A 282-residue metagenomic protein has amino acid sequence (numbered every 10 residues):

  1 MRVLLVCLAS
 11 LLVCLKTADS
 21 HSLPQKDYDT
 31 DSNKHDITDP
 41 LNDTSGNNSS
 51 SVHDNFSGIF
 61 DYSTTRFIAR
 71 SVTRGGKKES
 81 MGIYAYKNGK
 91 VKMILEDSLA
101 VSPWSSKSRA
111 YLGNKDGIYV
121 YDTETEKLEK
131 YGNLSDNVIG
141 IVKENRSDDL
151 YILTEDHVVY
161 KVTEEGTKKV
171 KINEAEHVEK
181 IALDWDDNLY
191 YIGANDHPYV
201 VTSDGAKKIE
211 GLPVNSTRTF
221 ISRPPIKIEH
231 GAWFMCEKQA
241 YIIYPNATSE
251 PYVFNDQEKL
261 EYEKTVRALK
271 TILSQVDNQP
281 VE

Functional and structural regions predicted by a protein language model:
M1-H53, Y262-E282: Sequence/structural signature of beta-propeller modules and their immediately flanking N-terminal secretory/stalk
D43-S49, K87-L95, E126-N133, E165-I172 (+2 more regions): A short beta-strand motif characteristic of beta-propeller blades
S50-S80: N-terminal, post-signal-peptide region of Sec/Tat-exported proteins
S51-D61, L95-K107, S135-S147, A175-D186 (+2 more regions): Repeated scaffold domains used in trafficking and secretory/extracellular systems, primarily beta-propellers
R66-A69, R109-L112, Y119, D149-I152 (+3 more regions): Conserved beta-propeller blade signature
G75-Y84, D116-D122, D156-T163, N195-T202 (+2 more regions): Structural motif
Y84-K169: A generic tandem-repeat structural signature
I226-E282: Hydrophilic extracytoplasmic domains
